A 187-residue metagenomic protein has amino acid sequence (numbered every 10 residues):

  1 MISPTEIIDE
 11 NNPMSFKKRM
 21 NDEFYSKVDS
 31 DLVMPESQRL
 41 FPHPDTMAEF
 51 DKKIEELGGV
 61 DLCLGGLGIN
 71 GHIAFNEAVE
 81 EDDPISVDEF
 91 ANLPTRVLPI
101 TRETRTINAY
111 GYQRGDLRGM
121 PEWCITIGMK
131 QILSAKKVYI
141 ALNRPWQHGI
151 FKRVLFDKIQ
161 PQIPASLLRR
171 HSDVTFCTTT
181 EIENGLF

Functional and structural regions predicted by a protein language model:
E6-F187: Conserved phosphate- and dinucleotide-binding cores of soluble alpha/beta proteins, encompassing both enzyme active
